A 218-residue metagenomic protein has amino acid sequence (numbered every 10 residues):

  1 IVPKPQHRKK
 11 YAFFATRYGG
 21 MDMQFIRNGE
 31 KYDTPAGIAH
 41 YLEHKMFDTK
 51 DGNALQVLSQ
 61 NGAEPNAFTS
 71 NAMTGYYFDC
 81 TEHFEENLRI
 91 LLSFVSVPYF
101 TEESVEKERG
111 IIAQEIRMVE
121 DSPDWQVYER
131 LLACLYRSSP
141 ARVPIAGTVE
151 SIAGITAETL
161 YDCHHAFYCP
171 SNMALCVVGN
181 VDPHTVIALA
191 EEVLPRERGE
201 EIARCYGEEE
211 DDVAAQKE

Functional and structural regions predicted by a protein language model:
I1-A54, Y161-E218: His/Glu-rich zincin catalytic helix
K50-C163, H184, G207-D212: Acidic/histidine-enriched segments that form metal/cofactor-coordinating and catalytic pocket/exosite environments
